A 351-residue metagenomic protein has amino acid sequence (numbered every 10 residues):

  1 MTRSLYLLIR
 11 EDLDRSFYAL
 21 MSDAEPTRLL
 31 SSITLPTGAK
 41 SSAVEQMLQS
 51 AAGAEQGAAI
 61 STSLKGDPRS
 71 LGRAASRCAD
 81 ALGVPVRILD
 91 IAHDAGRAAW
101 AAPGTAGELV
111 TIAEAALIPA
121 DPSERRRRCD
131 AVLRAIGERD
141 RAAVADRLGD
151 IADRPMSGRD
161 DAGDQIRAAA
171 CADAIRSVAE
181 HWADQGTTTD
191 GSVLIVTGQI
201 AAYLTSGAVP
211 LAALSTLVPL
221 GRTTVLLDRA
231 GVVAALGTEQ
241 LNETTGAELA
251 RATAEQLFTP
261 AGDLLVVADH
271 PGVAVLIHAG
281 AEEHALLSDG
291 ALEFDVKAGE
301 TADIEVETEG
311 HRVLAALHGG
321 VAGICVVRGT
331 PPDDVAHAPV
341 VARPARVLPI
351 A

Functional and structural regions predicted by a protein language model:
M1-T62, W182, V341, V347-A351: Conserved phosphate-binding loops in N-terminal lobes of ATP-dependent enzymes of the actin/Hsp70/sugar-kinase
S41, S63-A351: Helical "lid/coupling" subdomains associated with nucleotide-phosphate turnover
